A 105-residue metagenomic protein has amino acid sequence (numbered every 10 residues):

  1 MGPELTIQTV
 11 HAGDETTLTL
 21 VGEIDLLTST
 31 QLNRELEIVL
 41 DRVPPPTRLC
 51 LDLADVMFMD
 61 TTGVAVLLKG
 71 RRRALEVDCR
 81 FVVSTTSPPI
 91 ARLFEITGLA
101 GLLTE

Functional and structural regions predicted by a protein language model:
E4-R34: STAS-typified acidic loop motif
E23-L103: Amphipathic alpha-helical interaction surfaces in cytosolic regulatory modules
